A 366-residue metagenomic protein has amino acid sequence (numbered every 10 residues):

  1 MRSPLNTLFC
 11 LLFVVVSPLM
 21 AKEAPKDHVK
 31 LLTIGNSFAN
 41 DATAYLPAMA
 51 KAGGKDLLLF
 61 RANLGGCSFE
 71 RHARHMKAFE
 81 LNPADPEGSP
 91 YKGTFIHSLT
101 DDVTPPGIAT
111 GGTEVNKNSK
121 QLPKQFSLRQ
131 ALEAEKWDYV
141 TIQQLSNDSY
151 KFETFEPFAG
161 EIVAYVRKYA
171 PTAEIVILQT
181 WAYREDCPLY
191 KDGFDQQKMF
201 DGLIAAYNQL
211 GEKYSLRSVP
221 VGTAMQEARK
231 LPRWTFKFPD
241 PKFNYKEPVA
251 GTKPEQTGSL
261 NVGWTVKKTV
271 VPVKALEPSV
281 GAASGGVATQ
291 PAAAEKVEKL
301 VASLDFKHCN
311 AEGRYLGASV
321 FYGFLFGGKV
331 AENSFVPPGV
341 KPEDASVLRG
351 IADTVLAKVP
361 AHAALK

Functional and structural regions predicted by a protein language model:
M1-T7: Positively charged n-region of N-terminal signal peptides that target proteins for export
T7-S17: Bacterial N-terminal signal peptides
L19-E23: Boundary at the C-terminal end of the N-terminal hydrophobic targeting segment
H28-K30, L58: Residues that mark the start of a beta-strand
L32-I34, L178: Short hydrophobic segments within beta-strands
D41-P157, R184: Conserved SGNH/GDSL esterase-like catalytic core that processes O-acyl groups on lipids and polysaccharides
Q121-A311, E332: Alpha-helical cap/lid subdomain in secreted, periplasmic, or secretory-pathway luminal O-acyl-processing enzymes
F335-K366: A cross-kingdom marker for long, charged
